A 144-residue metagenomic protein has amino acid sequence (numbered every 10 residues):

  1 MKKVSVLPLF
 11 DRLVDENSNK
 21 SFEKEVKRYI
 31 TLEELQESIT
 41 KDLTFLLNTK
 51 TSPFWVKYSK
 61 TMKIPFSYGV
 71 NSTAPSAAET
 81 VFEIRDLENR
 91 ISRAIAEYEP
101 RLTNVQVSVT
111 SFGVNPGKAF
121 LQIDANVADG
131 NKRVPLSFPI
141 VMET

Functional and structural regions predicted by a protein language model:
M1-V81, N115, V127-T144: Immediate N-terminus of the mature polypeptide
F66-S111: Acidic, low-complexity glycine/serine/threonine-rich segments
S108-T110, Q122-N126, P139-V141: Residue-level recognition of well-ordered beta-strand positions that form the cores of beta-sheet-rich folds across
N115-L121: A short, glycine/Asx- and small/polar-enriched loop/turn that sits immediately N-terminal to a beta-strand
